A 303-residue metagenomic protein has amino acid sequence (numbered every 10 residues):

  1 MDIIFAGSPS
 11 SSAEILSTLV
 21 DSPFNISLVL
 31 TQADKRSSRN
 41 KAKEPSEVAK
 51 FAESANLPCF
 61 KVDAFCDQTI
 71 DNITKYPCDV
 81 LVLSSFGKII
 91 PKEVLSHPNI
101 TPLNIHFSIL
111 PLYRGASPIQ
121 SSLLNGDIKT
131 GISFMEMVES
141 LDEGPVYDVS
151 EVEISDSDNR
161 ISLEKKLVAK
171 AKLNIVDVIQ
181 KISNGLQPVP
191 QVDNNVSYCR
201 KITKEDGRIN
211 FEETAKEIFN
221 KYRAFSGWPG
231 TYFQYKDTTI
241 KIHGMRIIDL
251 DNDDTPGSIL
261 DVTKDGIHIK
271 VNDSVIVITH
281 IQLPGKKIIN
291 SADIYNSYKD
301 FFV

Functional and structural regions predicted by a protein language model:
M1-R39: N-terminal Rossmann-like dinucleotide-binding module
D2, N25, N56-P58, T101: Conserved beta-strand segments of alpha/beta enzyme cores
D21-N25, Q32, V80-Y198, E205: Donor/substrate-binding cores of folate-linked one-carbon enzymes
K35-A55: N-terminal beta-loop-helix "entrance" segment that forms/cooperates in small-molecule cofactor or anionic ligand
K41-S46, V62-Q68: Core alpha/beta nucleotide-donor-binding catalytic domains of modification enzymes
D67-P77: Short amphipathic alpha-helix with an adjacent loop that forms part of the alpha/beta core around
R200-E213: Acyl-group handling in specialized metabolite and lipid biosynthesis
E212-V303: An anion-binding loop in the catalytic cleft
